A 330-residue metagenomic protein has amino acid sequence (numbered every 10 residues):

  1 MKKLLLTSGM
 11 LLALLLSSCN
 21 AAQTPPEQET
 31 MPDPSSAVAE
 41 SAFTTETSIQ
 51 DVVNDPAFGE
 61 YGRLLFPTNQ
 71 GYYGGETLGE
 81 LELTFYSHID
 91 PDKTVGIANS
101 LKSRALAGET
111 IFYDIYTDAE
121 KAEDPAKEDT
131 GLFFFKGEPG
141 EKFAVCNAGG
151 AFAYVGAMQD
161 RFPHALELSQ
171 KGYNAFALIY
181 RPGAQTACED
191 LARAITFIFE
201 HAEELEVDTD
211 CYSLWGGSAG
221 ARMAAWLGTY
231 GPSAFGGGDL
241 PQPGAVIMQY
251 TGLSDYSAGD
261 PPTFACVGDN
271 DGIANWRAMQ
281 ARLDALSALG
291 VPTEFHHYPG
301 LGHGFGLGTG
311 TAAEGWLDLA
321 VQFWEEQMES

Functional and structural regions predicted by a protein language model:
L15-S18: C-terminal motif of bacterial Sec signal peptides marking the signal peptidase cleavage site
A37-E46, V53, G62, L289-S330: C-terminal catalytic histidine-bearing segment of alpha/beta-hydrolase fold enzymes
F66-P139: N-terminal cap/lid segment of alpha/beta-hydrolase-fold proteins
E141-G150: Short beta-strand element of the alpha/beta-hydrolase
M158-F176: Short amphipathic alpha-helix adjacent to the substrate-entry channel of hydrolases
E189, R193-D260: Primarily recognizes the serine-hydrolase "nucleophile elbow" in alpha/beta-hydrolase and SGNH/GDSL folds
P261, N275-A285: Short alpha-helix in the alpha/beta-hydrolase fold that links the catalytic acid
A265-V267, D271: Short beta-strand/loop motif that positions the catalytic acidic residue of the alpha/beta-hydrolase fold
